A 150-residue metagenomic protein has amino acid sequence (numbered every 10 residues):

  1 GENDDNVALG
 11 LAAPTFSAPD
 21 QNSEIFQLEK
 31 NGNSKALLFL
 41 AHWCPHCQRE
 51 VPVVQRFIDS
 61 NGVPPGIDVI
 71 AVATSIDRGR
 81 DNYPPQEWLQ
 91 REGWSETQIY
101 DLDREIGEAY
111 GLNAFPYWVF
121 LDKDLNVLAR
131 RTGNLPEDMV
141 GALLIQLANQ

Functional and structural regions predicted by a protein language model:
G1-Q27: N-terminal "domain-start" segment that seeds a small globular fold
L11-A13, N31-G32, P64: Extracytoplasmic
F26-Q48, V54: Short active-site neighborhood of thiol/selenol oxidoreductases, capturing the structured segment around
N33, E92-W94, L102-A148: Thiol/disulfide oxidoreductase modules built on the thioredoxin-like
A36-L37, V69, W118: Hydrophobic beta-strand anchors of alpha/beta hydrolase catalytic cores
Q48-E92, L102-E108: Structural microenvironment flanking redox-active thiols in thiol-disulfide oxidoreductases
